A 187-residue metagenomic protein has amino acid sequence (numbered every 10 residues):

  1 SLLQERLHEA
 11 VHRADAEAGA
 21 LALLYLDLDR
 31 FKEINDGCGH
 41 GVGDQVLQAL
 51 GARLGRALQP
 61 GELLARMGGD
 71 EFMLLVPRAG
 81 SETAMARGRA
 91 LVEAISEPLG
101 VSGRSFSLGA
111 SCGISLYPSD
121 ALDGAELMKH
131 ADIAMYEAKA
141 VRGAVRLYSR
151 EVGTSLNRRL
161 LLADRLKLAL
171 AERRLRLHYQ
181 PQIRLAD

Functional and structural regions predicted by a protein language model:
S1-A22, D29-Q59, A65-P77, S81-R89 (+2 more regions): Conserved long alpha-helical elements within nucleotide-processing catalytic cores of c-di-GMP signaling and class III
H8, R104-A110, L175: PAS and PAS-like sensory/regulatory domains
H12-D15, G100, A171: Residue-level signal for alpha-helix termini/capping positions
G19-L21, E62, G143, E172-L175: PAS-family sensory domain
Y25, V76, I114-L116, Y179: Sensory input modules used in signal transduction, predominantly PAS/LOV/GAF but also related non-catalytic regulatory
L28, A79, Y117, V152 (+1 more regions): Hydrophobic pocket-lining residues within nucleotide cofactor-binding pockets
L64, A90, A94, G100 (+2 more regions): Cyclic nucleotide signaling catalytic output domains
R158-D187: Active-site core of bacterial EAL-family cyclic-dinucleotide phosphodiesterase domains
